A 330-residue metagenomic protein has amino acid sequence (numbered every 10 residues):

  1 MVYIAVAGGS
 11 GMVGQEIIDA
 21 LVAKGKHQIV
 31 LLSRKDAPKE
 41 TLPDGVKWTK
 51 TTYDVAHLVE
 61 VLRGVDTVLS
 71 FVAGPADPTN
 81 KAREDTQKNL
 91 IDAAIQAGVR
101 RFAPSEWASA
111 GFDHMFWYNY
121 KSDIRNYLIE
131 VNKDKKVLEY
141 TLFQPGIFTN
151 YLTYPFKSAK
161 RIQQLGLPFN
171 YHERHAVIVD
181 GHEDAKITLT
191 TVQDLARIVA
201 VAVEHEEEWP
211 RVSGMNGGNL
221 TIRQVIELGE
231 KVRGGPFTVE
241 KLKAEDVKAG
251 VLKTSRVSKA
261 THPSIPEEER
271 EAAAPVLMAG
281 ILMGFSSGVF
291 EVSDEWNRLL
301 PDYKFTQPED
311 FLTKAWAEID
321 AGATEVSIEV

Functional and structural regions predicted by a protein language model:
V2-L42, V55, A97, A110-P236: Oxidoreductase cofactor-interface core, primarily capturing Rossmann-like NAD(P)-dependent enzymes
Y3, D66-T67, R101: Structural motif
L31, D36-A97, S109-G111: NAD(P)H-binding glycine-rich loop region in Rossmannoid oxidoreductase-like domains and their noncatalytic homologs
I91, V192-A200, F305-T313: Short, amphipathic alpha-helical "lid/cap" segments that border enzyme active or binding sites
F102-A110: Short, glycine-/small-residue-enriched flexible loop/hinge segments at domain edges that mediate gating
A185-A196, A273-S286, P301: A conserved mid-domain beta-alpha-beta active-site/ligand-binding segment of alpha/beta enzyme cores
S213, I226-V289: Terminal hydrophobic/aromatic helix or amphipathic segment near a protein terminus
S293-V330: Amphipathic terminal alpha-helices
